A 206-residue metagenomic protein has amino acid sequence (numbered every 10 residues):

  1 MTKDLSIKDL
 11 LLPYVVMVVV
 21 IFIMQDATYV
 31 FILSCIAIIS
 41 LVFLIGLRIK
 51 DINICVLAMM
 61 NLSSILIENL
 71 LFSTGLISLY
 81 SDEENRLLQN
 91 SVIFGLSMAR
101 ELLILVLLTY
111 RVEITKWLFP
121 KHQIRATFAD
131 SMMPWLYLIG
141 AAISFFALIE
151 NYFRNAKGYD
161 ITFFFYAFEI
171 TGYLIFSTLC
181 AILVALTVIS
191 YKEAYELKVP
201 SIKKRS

Functional and structural regions predicted by a protein language model:
D4-D9, I49-N61, W135: Membrane-interfacial loop-to-transmembrane alpha-helix junctions, especially the N-terminal start
D4-V20, Y137-S144, C180-L183: Alpha-helical transmembrane segments
L12-I21, S34-L44: Hydrophobic, membrane-inserted alpha-helices
V19-M24, N69-E83, I149-I161: Juxtamembrane "helix-exit" motif on the non-cytosolic side of transmembrane helices
Q25-I36, D51-V56: Short, aromatic-rich membrane-interface segments at the entry and exit of alpha-helical transmembrane domains
I36-L47, L62-E68, A99: Alpha-helical transmembrane segments and their membrane-interface exit regions
L66-M133: Membrane-proximal helix-loop-helix units in multi-pass membrane proteins
V106-S206: C-terminal membrane-adjacent module
